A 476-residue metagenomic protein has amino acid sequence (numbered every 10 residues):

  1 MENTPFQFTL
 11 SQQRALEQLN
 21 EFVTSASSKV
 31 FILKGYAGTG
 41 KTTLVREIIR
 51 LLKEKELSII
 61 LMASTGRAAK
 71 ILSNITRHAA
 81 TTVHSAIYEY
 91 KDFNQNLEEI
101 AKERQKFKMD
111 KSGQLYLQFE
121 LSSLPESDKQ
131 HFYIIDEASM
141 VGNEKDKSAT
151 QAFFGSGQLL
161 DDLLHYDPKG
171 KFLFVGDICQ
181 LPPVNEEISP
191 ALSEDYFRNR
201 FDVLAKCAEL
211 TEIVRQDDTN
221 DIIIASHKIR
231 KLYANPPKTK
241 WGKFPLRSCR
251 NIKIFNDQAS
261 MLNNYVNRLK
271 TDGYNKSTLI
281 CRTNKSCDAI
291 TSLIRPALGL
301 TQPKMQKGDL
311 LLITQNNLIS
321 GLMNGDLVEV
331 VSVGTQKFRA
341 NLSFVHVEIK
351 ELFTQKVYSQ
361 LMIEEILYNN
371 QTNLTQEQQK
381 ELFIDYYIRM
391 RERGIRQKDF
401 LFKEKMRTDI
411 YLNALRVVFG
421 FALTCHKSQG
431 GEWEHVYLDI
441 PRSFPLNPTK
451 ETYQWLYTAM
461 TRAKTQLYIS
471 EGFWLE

Functional and structural regions predicted by a protein language model:
M1-Q18: N-terminal pre-Walker A segment at the start of P-loop NTPase domains
M1-T4, G38, G472: ASCE RecA-like P-loop NTPase motor cores that couple ATP hydrolysis to mechanical translocation on nucleic acids
F8, L61-M62, L279: Conserved SAM-binding loop
Q12, T65, T283, G430: Short, conserved phosphate/pyrophosphate- and ester-handling motifs at nucleotide-, phospho-/glycolipid
A15-L19, S27, Q158-G170, I178-Q378: Conserved helicase motor core of P-loop NTPases
L16-E17, E21-K240: ASCE P-loop NTPase helicase motor core
L115-D128, I254-N263, F400-L423: Alpha-helix-centered segments that form part of catalytic cores
V347-E476: C-terminal accessory regions
